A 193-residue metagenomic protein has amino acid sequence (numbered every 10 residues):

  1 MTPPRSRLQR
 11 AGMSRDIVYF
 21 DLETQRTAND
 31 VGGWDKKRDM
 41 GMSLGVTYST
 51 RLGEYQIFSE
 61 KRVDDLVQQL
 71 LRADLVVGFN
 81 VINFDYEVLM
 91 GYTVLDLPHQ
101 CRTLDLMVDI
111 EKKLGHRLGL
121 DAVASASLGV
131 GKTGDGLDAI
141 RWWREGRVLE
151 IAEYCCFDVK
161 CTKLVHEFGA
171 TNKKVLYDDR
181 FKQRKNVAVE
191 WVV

Functional and structural regions predicted by a protein language model:
T2-L71, L75: Conserved RNase H-like, two-metal-ion catalytic cores of nucleic-acid enzymes
T2-P3, I82-F84, G136-L137: Short, motif-level signal for alpha-helix interfacial/capping segments enriched in acidic residues and aromatics/proline
D21-E23, D105, D158: Acidic active-site catalytic centers that drive phospho-/nucleotidyl reactions and related ester hydrolyses
T50-A122: Conserved DEDDh/DEDDy metal-dependent 3′-5′ exonuclease domain
R117-T133: A polyampholytic, Gly/Pro-enriched intrinsically disordered region
L128-V187: Acidic, Mg2+-coordinating catalytic module of metal-dependent nucleases/exonucleases that use a two-metal-ion mechanism
A188-V193: Short, amphipathic C-terminal "tail helix"
